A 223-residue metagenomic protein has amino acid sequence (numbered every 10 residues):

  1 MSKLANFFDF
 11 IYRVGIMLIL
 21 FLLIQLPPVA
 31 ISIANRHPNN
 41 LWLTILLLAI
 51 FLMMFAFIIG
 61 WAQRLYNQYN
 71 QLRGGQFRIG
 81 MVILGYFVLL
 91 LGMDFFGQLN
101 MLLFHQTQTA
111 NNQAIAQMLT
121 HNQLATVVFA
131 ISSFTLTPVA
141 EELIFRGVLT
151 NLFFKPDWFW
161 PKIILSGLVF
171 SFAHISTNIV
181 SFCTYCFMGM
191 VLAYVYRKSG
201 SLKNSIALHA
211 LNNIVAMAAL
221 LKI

Functional and structural regions predicted by a protein language model:
M1, N70-G74, F96-T107, F129-L143 (+3 more regions): Juxtamembrane/interfacial segments around transmembrane helices
M1-F87, L91-D94, M217-I223: N-terminal, membrane-interfacial amphipathic/helix-forming hydrophobic leader that caps and precedes the first
I11, G15, I45, I79-F87 (+4 more regions): Hydrophobic alpha-helical transmembrane segments
Q25-A30, I163, I179-I223: Functionally important transmembrane alpha-helices
R36-L41, Q68-T137: Juxtamembrane helix-loop-helix connectors linking adjacent transmembrane helices in multi-pass membrane enzymes
N39-L41, G75-I79, Q123-T126, P156-I164 (+2 more regions): Membrane-helix interface segments
L47-F55, S132-S133, T184-L192: Hydrophobic core segments of transmembrane alpha-helices in multi-pass, intramembrane catalytic enzymes
L91-M93, I115-F172: Function-critical hydrophobic alpha-helical transmembrane segments in multi-pass membrane proteins
